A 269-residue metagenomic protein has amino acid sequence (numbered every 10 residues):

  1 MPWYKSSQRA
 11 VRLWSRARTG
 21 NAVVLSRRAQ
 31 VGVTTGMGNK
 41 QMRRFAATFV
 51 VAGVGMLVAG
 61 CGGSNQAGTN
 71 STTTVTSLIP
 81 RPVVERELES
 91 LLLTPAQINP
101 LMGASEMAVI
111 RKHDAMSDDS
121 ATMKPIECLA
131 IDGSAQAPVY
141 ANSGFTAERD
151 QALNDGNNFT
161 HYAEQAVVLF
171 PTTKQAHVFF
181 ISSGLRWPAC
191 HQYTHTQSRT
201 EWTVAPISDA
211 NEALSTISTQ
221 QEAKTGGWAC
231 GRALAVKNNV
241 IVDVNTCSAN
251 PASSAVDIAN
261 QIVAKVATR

Functional and structural regions predicted by a protein language model:
N39-F49: Bacterial N-terminal signal peptides that target proteins for export
V58-G60: C-terminal motif of bacterial Sec signal peptides marking the signal peptidase cleavage site
G62, G68-D150: N-terminal "mature-domain start" segment
V109, H113, S183-C230, R269: Short Gly/Thr-rich strand-loop-strand
S143-V178: A short acidic-to-branched-hydrophobic micro-motif
H161-E164, G226-R232: Short, surface-exposed coil-to-beta transition loops
N239, N245-R269: Surface-exposed amphipathic alpha-helical segments
